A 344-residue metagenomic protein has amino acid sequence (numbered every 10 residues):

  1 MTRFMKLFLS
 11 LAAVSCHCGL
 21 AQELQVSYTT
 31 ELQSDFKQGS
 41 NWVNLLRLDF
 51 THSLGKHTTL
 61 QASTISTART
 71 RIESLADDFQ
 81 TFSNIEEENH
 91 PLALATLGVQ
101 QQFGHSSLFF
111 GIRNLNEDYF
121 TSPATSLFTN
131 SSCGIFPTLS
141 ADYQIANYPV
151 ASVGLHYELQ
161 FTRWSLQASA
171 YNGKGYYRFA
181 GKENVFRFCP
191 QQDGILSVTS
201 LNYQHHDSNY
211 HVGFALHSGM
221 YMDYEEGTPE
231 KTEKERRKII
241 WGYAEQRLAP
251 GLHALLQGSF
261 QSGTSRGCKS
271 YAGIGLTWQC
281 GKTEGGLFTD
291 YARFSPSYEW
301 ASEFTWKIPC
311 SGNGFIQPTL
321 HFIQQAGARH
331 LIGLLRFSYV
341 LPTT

Functional and structural regions predicted by a protein language model:
L24, K56-L60, H105-L108, R163-A168 (+5 more regions): Repeated loop/turn-to-beta-strand initiation elements of outer-membrane beta-barrel proteins
T30-S34, T64-T70, I112-D118, F161-R163 (+8 more regions): Transmembrane beta-strands of outer-membrane beta-barrel pores
S34, S40-L46, H90-A95, P149-V153 (+6 more regions): Residues that define the transmembrane beta-barrel architecture of outer-membrane proteins
L48-H52, L97-Q101, L155-L159, T199-Y203 (+4 more regions): Residues on the lipid-exposed face of transmembrane beta-strands in outer-membrane beta-barrel proteins
T51-G173, R266, S270-G273, E284-D290 (+1 more regions): Outer membrane beta-barrel
E158, W164-M222: Loop-centered beta-sheet repeat module
S169, Y203-R293, F304: Detector for outer-membrane/organellar transmembrane beta-barrel domains, recognizing the amphipathic beta-strand
R329-T344: Outer-membrane beta-barrel "beta-signal"
